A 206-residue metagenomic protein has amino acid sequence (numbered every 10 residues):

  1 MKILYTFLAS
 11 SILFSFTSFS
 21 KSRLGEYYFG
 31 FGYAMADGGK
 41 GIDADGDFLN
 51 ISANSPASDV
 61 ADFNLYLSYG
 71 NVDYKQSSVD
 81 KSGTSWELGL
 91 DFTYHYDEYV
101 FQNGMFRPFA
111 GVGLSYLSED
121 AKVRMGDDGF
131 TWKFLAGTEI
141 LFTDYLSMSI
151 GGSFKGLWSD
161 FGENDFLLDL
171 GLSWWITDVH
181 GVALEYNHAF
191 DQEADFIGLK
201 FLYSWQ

Functional and structural regions predicted by a protein language model:
S18-D73, S204-Q206: Short glycine/proline- and aromatic-enriched beta-strand/turn motifs that initiate or cap beta-hairpins
S22, A53-S55, F92-E98, Y116 (+5 more regions): Residue-level signature of outer-membrane beta-barrel architecture
G25, D43-L49, S82-L88, F106 (+3 more regions): Residues that define the transmembrane beta-barrel architecture of outer-membrane proteins
G25-F31, F63-L65, L88, F106-V112 (+5 more regions): Transmembrane beta-strands of outer-membrane beta-barrel proteins
Y27-F29, D59-L67, Y99-N103, F142-I150 (+2 more regions): Repeated loop/turn-to-beta-strand initiation elements of outer-membrane beta-barrel proteins
Y33-G39, L67-D73, Y94-Y96, L114-D120 (+4 more regions): Transmembrane beta-strands of outer-membrane beta-barrel pores
N103-R107, G111-W158: Detector for outer-membrane/organellar transmembrane beta-barrel domains, recognizing the amphipathic beta-strand
L168-V179, E193-Q206: Outer-membrane beta-barrel "beta-signal"
